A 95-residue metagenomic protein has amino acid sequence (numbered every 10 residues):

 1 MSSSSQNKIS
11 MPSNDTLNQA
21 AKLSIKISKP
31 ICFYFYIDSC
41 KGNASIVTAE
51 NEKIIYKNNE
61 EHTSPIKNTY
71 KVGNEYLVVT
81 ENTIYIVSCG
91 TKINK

Functional and structural regions predicted by a protein language model:
M1-E75, T83, G90-K95: N-terminal non-globular leader segments, chiefly Sec-dependent signal peptides
